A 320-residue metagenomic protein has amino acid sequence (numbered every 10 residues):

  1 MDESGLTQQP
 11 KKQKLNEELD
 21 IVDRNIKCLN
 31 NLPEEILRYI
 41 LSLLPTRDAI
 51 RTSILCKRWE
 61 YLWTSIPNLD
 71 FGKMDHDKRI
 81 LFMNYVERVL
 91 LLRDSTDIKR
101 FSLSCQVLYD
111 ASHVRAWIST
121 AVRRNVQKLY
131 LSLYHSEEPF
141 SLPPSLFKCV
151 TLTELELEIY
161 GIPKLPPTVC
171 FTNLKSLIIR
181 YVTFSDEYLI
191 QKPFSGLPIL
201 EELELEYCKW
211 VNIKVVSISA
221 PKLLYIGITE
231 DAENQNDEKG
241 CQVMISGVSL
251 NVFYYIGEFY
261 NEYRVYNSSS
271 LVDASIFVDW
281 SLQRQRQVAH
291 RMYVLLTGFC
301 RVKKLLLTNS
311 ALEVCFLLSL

Functional and structural regions predicted by a protein language model:
D2-T7, L19-K209, S217: Leucine-rich repeat
Q13-N16: Short linear motifs centered on serine/threonine within intrinsically disordered regions that correspond to eukaryotic
N173, I199-E201, A220-K222, G247-S249 (+1 more regions): Short "repeat-start/strand-capping" segments in structured domains, especially the N-termini of parallel beta-helix
Y181, E201-E202, L224-I226, N251-V252: Right-handed parallel beta-helix
W210, K214, E233-G240: Surface-exposed loop/turn positions within long extracellular repeat scaffolds, especially the passenger domains
S246, Y254-L320: Extended repeat-based solenoid scaffolds, especially LRR ectodomains and other repeat-derived architectures
